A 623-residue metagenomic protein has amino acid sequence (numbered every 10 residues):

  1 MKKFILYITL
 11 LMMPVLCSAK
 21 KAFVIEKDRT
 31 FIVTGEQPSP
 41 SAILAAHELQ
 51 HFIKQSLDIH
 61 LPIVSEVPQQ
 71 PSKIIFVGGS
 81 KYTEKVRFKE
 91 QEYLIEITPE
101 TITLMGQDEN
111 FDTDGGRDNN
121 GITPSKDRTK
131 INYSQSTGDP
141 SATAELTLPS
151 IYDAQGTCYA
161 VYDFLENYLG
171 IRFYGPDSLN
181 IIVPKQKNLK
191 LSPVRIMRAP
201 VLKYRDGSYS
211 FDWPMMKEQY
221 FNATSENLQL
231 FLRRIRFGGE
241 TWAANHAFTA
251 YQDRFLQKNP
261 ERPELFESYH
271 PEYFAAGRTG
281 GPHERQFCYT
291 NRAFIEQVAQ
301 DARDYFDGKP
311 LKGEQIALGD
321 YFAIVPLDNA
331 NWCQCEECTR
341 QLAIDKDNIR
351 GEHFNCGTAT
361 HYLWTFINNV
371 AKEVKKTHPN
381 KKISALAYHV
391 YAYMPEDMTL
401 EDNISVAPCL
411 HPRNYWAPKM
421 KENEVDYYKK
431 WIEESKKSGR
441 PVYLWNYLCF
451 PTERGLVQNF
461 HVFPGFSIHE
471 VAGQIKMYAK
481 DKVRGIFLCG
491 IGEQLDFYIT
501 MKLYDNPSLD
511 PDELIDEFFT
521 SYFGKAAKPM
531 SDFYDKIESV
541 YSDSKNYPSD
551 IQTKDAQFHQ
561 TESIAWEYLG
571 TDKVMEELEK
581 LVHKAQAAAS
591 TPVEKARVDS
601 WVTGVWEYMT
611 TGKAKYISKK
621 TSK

Functional and structural regions predicted by a protein language model:
F4-M13: Sec-dependent N-terminal signal peptides
M12, C17-L94, Q107, K187-R195: Acidic, contiguous N-terminal accessory segments
D28-R29, I59, Q70-K73, E100 (+5 more regions): Loop/turn elements at helix/coil->beta-strand transitions in domains of secreted/extracellular proteins
A45-E48, F52, E90-L363, K375 (+2 more regions): Feature activates predominantly on carbohydrate-active enzymes
I53, A330-I383, H389-N414, N423 (+4 more regions): Active-site neighborhood of glycoside hydrolase catalytic domains
Q286, A293-E296, D304, N423-K528: Structured mid-domain segments that build the active-site/substrate or prosthetic-cofactor binding neighborhood
E296-G308, N355-K372, M420-W431, V462-I475 (+1 more regions): Well-ordered, non-membrane alpha-helical segments in soluble/globular domains
D481-K482, I499-K623: Catalytic domains of carbohydrate-active enzymes that cleave complex glycans
